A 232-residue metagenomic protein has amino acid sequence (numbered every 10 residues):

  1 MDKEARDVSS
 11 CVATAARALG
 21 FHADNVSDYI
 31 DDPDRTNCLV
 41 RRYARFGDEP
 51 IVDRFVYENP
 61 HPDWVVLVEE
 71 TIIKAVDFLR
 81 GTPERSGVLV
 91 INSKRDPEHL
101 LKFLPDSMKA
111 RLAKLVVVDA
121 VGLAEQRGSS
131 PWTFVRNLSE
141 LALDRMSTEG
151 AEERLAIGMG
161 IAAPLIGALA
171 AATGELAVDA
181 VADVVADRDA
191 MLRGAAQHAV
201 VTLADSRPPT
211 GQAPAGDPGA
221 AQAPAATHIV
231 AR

Functional and structural regions predicted by a protein language model:
M1-R232: Active-site cofactor/cluster-binding pocket
